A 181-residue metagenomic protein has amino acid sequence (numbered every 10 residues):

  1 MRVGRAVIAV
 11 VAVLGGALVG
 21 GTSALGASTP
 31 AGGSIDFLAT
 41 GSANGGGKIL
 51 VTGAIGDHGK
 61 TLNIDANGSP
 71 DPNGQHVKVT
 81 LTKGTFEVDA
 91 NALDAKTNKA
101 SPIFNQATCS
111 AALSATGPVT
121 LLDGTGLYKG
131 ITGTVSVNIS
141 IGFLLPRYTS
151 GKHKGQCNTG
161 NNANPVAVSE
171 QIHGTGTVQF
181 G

Functional and structural regions predicted by a protein language model:
M1-V11: N-terminal export and membrane-targeting signals
A6-V7, A17-F37: C-terminal region of N-terminal signal peptides and the immediate post-cleavage residues of exported proteins
A27-G181: Beta-strand-enriched cores of mature, soluble protein domains
